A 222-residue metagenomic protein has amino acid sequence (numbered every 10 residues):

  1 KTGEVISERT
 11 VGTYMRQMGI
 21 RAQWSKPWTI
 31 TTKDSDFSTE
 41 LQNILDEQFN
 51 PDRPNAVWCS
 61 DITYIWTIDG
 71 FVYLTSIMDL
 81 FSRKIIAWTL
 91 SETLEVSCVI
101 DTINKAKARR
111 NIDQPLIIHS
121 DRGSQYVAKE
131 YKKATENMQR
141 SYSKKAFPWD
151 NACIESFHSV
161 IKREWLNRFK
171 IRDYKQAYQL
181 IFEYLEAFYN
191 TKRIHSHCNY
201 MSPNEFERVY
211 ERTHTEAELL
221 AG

Functional and structural regions predicted by a protein language model:
K1-R53, F147, S202-E211: Basic, flexible linker segments flanking DNA-binding modules in nucleic acid-interacting mobile-element proteins
T2-G3, F49-N50, T67-I68, R122 (+2 more regions): Conserved, non-catalytic sequence blocks in retroelement Pol enzymes and Pol-derived host proteins
V11, M15, L45, D61 (+10 more regions): Mobile genetic element proteins and their domesticated derivatives, centered on retroelements and DNA transposons
A22, Q139-R140: Hydrophobic beta-strand scaffold residues
T31-S35, S120-R122, A128-E130, Y142-K162 (+2 more regions): RNase H-like two-metal-ion nuclease catalytic core shared by retroviral integrases and related mobile-element nucleases
E47, P51-I86, E92-T93: An active-site-proximal beta-strand-loop segment
W66, G70, W88-I112, V127: Active-site beta-loop-alpha junctions of metal-dependent nucleic acid enzymes, especially the RNase H-like/DDE
E136, V160-G222: C-terminal domain-tail junction helix/linker
